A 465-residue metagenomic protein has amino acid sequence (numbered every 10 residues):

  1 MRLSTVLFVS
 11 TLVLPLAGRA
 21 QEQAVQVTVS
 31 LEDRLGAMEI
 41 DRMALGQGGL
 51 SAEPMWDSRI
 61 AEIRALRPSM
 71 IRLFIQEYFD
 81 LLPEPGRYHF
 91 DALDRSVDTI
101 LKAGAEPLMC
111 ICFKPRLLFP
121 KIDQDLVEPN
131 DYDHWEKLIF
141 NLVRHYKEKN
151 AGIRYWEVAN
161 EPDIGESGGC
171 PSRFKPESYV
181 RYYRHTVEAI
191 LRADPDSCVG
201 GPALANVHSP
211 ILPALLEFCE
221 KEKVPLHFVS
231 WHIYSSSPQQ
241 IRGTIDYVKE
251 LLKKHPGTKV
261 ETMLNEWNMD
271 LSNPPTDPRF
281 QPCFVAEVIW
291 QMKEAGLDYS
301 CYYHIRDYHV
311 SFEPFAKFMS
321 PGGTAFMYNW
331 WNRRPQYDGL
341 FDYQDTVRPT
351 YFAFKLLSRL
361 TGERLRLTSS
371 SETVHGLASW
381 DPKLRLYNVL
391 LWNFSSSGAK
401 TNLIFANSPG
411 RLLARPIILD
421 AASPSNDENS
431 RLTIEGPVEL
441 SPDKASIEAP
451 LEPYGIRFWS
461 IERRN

Functional and structural regions predicted by a protein language model:
S4-P15: Bacterial N-terminal signal peptides
Q21-M70, P83: N-terminal carbohydrate-binding accessory modules
V25-D33, P54-A61, F90-S96, I139-N141 (+5 more regions): Alpha-helical scaffolding within the catalytic cores of extracellular/periplasmic polymer-degrading hydrolases
L66-P238: Substrate-binding cleft and catalytic face of glycoside hydrolase catalytic domains, especially the flexible beta-alpha
K175-S300, R306, S311: Noncatalytic carbohydrate-binding groove/subsite architecture in carbohydrate-active enzymes
S272-R385: Aromatic/acidic polysaccharide-binding cleft in carbohydrate-active enzymes
S371-L412, P416-A421, Y454-S460: Carbohydrate-binding surface patches
T433-N465: C-terminal beta-strand-rich structural cap/linker in extracellular carbohydrate-active enzymes
